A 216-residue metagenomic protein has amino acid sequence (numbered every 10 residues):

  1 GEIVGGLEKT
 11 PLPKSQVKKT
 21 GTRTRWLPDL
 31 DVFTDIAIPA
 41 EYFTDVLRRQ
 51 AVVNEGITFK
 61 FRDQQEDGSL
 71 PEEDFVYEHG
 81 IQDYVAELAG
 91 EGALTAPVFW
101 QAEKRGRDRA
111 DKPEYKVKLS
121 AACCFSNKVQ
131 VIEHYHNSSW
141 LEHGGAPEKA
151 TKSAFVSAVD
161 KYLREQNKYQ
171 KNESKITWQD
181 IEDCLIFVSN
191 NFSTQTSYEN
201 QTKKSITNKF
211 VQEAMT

Functional and structural regions predicted by a protein language model:
G1-E87: GHKL-type ATPase core
G1-G6, A37-A40, A89-A93, K112-E114 (+1 more regions): A short linear-motif detector with a strong N-terminal bias
P13-K18, R48-V52, A102-E114, T177-E182: A general structural signal for short secondary-structure junctions and capping/turn motifs
T20-T24, R49, E55-F59, V98 (+3 more regions): Structural beta-strand/beta-sheet cores of well-ordered domains, especially the beta-sheet scaffolds that support
A40, V46, Q50-V52, F59 (+6 more regions): Duplex nucleic acid-engaging cores and interfaces of nucleic-acid transaction enzymes
E55-K60, G90-A110, V159-Q179: Active-site phosphate-binding and catalytic loops of NTP-dependent enzymes
L70-G144: Conserved, charge-rich beta-strand/loop surface module that forms ligand/interface-binding patches within domains
K112-T216: GHKL/Bergerat-fold ATPase module
